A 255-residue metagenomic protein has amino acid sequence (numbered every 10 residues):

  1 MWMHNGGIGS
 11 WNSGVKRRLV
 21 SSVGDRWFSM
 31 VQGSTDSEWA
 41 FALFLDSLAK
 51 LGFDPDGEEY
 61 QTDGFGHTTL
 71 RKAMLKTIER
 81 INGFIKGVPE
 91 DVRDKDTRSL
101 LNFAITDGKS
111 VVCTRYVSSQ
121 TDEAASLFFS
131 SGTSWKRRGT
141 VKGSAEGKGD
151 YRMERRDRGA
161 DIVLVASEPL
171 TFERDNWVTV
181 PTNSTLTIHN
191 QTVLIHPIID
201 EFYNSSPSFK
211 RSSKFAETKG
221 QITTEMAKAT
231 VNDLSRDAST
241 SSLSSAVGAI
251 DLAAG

Functional and structural regions predicted by a protein language model:
M1-G255: Conserved short alpha-helical segments that host acidic/polar catalytic motifs at enzyme active sites
